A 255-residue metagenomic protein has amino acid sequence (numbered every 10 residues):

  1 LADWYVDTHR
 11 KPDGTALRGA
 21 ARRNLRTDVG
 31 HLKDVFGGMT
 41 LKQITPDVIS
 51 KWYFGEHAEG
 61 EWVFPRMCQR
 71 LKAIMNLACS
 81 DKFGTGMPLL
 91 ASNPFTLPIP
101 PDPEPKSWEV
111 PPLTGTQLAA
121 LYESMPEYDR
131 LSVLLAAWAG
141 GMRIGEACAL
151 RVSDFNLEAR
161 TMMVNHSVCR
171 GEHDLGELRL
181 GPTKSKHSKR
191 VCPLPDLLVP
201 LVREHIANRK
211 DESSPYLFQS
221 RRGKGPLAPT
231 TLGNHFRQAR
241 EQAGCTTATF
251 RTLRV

Functional and structural regions predicted by a protein language model:
A2-F83, L89, G225-T231, G244-T252: N-terminal core-binding DNA-recognition domain of tyrosine site-specific recombinases/integrases
L32, I49, L71-I74, P98 (+5 more regions): Conserved hydrophobic/aromatic pocket- or pore-lining residues that grip, position, or stack substrates in active sites
V48, P94, Q117, E146 (+3 more regions): Ca2+-coordinating acidic residues in Ca2+-binding motifs
E61, Y122-R130, C192, P200 (+3 more regions): Short, basic (Lys/Arg/His-rich) helix/loop patches that form interaction surfaces in the mid-to-C-terminal regions
E61-Q69, S80, L89-L150, E158 (+4 more regions): Basic, Lys/Arg- and aromatic-enriched nucleic-acid-binding interface segment
R160-M162: Hydrophobic residues embedded in beta-strands of well-ordered beta-sheets
H166, R170-S185: Short, flexible, glycine-rich and Lys/Arg-enriched loop motifs at helix boundaries that contact anionic partners
